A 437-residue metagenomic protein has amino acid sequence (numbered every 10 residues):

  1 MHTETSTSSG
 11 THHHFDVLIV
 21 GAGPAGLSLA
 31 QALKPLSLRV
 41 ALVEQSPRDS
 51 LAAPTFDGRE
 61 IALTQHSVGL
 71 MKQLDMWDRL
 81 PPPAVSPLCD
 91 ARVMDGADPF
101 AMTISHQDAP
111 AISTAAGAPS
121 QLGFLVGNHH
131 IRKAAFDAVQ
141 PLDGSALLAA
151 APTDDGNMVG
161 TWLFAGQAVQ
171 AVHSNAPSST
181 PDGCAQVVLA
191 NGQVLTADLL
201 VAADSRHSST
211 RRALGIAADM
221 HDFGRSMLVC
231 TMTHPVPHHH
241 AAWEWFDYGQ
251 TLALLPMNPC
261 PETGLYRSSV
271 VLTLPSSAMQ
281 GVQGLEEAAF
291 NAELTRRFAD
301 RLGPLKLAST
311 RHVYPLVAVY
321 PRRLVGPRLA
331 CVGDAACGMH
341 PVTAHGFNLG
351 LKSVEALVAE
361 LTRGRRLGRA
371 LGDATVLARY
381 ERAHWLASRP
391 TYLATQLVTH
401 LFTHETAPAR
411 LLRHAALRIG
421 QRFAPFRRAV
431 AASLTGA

Functional and structural regions predicted by a protein language model:
H13-H14, P83-A213, H221-S226: Conserved N-terminal helical subregion
H14-L42: N-terminal Rossmann-like FAD-binding beta1-loop-alpha1 element of flavoenzymes
K34-R59: Glycine-rich FAD pyrophosphate-binding loop
T55-G96: N-terminal FAD cofactor-binding segment of flavoenzymes
A116, Y248-Y314: Conserved FAD/dinucleotide-binding core of flavoprotein oxidoreductases
H207-W243, Q250, L274-A278: Central beta-strand plus flanking loop segment that forms part of the substrate or channel wall within the catalytic
V325-P341: Short FAD-binding loop at a beta-strand-to-alpha-helix junction that anchors the flavin cofactor in diverse
A359-A437: C-terminal helical "tail/cap" subdomain of flavin- and related membrane-associated enzymes
